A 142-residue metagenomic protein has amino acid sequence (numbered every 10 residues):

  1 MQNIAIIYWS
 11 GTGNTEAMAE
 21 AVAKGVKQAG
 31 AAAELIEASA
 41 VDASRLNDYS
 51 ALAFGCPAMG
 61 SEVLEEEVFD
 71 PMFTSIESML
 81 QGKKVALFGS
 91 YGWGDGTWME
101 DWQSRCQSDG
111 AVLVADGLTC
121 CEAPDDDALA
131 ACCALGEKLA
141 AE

Functional and structural regions predicted by a protein language model:
Q2-I4, N14-A17, A21-A38, S44 (+1 more regions): FMN-binding flavodoxin-like domain, especially the glycine-rich phosphate-binding loop
Y8-T12: Aromatic-flanked redox-active Cys/Sec active sites in thiol-based oxidoreductases, especially the WC-centered
